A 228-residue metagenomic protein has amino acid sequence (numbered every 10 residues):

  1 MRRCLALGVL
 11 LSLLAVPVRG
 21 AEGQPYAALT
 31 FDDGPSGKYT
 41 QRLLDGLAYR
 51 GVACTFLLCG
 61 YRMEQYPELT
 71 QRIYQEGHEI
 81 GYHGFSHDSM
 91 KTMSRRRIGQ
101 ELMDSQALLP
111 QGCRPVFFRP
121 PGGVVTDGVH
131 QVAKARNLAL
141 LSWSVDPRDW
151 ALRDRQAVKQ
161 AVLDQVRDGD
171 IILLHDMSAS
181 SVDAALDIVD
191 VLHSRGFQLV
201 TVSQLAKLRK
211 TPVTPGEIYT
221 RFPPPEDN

Functional and structural regions predicted by a protein language model:
M1-R3: Positively charged n-region of N-terminal signal peptides that target proteins for export
A6-A15: Bacterial N-terminal signal peptides
V18-R97, E101-L108, R114-P115, K207: Active-site beta->alpha N-cap acidic-glycine motif
A21, Y49-R50, M63-E64, S180-N228: C-terminal domain-boundary segment and adjacent tail
F31, L58-Y61, Y82-G84, P120-G122 (+3 more regions): A cross-domain feature marking catalytic cores of carbohydrate-active enzymes and several ubiquitous metabolic/repair
D32, L47, I80, F118-P121 (+3 more regions): Divalent metal-coordination and catalytic microenvironments
Y39-R42, D88-C113, G122-D168, S181-A184: Alpha-helical scaffold elements lining the catalytic groove of polysaccharide deacetylases
A53, E79, A139, D146 (+1 more regions): Residue-level detector of anion-binding/catalytic polar loops
